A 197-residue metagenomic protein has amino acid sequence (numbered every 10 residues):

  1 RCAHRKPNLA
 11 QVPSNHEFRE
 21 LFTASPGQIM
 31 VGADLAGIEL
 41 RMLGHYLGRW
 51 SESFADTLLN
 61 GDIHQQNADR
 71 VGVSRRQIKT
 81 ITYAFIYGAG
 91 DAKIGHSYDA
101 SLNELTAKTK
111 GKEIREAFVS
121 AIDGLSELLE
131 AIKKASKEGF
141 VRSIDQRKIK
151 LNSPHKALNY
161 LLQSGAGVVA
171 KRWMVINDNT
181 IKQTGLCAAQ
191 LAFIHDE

Functional and structural regions predicted by a protein language model:
R1-G72, A131-E197: Acidic, glycine-rich two-metal-ion catalytic cores of nucleic acid-processing enzymes
L47, G72-A89: Amphipathic, charged-and-aliphatic alpha-helical interface segments that function as noncatalytic docking
L47-L58, E104, A117-L128: Mixed-charge, glycine-rich, non-catalytic linkers/tails in nucleic-acid processing enzymes
G72-R75, S97-E113: Short, basic interhelical loop/turn and adjoining N-cap of the next helix at nucleic-acid- or acidic-partner-contacting
I78-I86, R115-F118, N159-L162: Short alpha-helical scaffolding segments that buttress acidic/His motifs in well-ordered protein cores
K79-A84, Y98-N103, E197: Conserved short loop/turn motifs at secondary-structure junctions
G88-Y98: Short, charged amphipathic recognition helices of the HTH superfamily and cognate SANT/SANTA-like modules
E113, A117-L129, L162, A166-V169: C-terminal amphipathic alpha-helical
